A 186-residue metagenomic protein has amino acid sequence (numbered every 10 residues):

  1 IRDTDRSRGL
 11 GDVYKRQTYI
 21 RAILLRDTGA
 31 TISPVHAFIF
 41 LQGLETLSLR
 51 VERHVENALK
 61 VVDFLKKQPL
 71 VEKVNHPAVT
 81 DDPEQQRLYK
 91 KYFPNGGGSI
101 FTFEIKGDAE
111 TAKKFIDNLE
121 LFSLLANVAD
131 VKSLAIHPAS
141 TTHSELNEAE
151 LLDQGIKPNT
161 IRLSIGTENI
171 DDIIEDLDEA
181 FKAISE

Functional and structural regions predicted by a protein language model:
I1-Y14: Single conserved hydrophobic/aromatic residue that forms the stacking wall/gate of nucleotide- or nucleobase-binding
D12-F101, G107-A112: Structural motif of enzymes handling amino- and sulfur-group chemistry
L70-K73, L121, N159: Glycine-centered tight turns that cap/initiate beta-strands
T80, A129-D130, I136: Positively charged, small/polar-rich N-terminal and surface patches that mediate targeting and assembly and bind
F103-G107, F115, I165-T167: Short beta-strand-to-loop capping motifs
A112-E120: Active-site "cap" helix and flanking loop/linker of ATP-utilizing ligase/carboxylase catalytic domains
D117, S133-E186: PLP-dependent enzyme catalytic core of the Aspartate aminotransferase-like
